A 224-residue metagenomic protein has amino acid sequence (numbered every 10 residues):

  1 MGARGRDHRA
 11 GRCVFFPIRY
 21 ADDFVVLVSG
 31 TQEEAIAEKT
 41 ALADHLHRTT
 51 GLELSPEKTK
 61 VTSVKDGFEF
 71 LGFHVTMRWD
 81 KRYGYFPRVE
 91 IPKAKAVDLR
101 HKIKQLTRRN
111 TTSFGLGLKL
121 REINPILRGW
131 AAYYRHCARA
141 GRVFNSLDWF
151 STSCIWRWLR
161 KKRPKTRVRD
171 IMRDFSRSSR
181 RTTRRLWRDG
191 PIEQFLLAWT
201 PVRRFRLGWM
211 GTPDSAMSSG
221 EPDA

Functional and structural regions predicted by a protein language model:
M1-A224: Non-catalytic terminal/accessory segments
